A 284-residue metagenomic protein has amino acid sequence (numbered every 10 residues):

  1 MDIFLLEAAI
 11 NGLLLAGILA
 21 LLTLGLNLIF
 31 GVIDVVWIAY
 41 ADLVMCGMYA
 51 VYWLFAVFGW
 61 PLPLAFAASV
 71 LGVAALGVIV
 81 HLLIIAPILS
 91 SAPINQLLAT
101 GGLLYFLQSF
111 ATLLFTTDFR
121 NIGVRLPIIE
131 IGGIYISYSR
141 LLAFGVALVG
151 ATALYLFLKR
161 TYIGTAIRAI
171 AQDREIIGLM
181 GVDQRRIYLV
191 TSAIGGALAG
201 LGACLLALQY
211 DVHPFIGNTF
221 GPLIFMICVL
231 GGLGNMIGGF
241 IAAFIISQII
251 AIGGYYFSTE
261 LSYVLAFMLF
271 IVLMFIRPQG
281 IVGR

Functional and structural regions predicted by a protein language model:
M1-L21, A50, V57-A65, S91-L97 (+2 more regions): Membrane-interfacial amphipathic/re-entrant helices at transmembrane-helix boundaries
D2-I18, F157-L158, Y162, L189-L230 (+2 more regions): Inter-helical junctions in multi-pass inner-membrane proteins, predominant in energy-converting antiporter-like
F4, L114, Q172-L179, D183-R186 (+1 more regions): Cytosolic-side transmembrane-helix boundaries in multi-pass membrane proteins
L15-A16, Y135-V212, M236-I241: Helix-loop-helix "hairpin" substructures at the membrane interface of multi-pass membrane proteins
V32-I79, L83, Y256: Membrane-embedded helix boundary and interhelical linker motif in transport proteins
A41-C46, I88-T112, G217-V229, S258-R277: Pore- or pathway-lining transmembrane helices of multi-pass membrane proteins that form conduits for solutes/ions
G59-L103, F110, I241-I246, R277-P278: Alpha-helical transmembrane segments within multi-pass membrane transporters and channels
P87-R160, I187-V190, I252, F257 (+1 more regions): Transmembrane helix-bundle core of multi-pass membrane transporters and related energy-transducing complexes
